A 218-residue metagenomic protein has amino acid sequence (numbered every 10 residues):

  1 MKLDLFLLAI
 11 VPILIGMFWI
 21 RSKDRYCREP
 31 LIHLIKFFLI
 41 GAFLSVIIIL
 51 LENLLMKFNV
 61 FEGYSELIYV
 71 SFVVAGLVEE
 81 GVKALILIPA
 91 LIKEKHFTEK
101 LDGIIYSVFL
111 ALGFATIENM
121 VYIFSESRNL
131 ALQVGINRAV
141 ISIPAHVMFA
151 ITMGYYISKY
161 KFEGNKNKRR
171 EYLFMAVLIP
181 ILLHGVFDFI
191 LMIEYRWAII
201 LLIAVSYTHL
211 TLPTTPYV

Functional and structural regions predicted by a protein language model:
M1-P12: Hydrophobic transmembrane alpha-helical segments in integral membrane proteins
G16-R28, L87-E94: C-terminal ends of transmembrane helices
F38-L54: A generic, lipid-embedded transmembrane alpha helix
I49-E66: Helix-loop junctions on the outward
L67-V78, L132-A145: Short aromatic-rich membrane-water interface segments that cap or initiate transmembrane helices in multi-pass membrane
K83-L110, F124-V134, K161-R170: Membrane-interface helix/loop boundary segments of multi-pass membrane proteins
N137-Y207: Functionally important transmembrane alpha-helices
H209, T214-V218: Single conserved hydrophobic/aromatic residue that forms the stacking wall/gate of nucleotide- or nucleobase-binding
